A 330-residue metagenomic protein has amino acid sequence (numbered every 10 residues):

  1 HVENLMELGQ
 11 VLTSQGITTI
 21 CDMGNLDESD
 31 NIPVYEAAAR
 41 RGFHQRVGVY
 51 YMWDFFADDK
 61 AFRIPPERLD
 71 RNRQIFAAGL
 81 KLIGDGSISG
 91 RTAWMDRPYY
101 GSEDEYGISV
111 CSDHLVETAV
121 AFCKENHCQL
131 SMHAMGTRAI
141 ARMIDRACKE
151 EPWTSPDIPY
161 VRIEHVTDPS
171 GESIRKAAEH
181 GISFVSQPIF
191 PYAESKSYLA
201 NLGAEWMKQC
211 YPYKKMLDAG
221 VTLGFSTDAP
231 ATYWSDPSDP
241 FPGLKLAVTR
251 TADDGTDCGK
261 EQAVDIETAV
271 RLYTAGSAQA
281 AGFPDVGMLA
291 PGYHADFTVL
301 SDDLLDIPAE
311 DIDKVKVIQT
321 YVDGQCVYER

Functional and structural regions predicted by a protein language model:
H1-Q15, T118: Internal alpha/beta scaffold segment
V2, L26-A141, D145-K149, K176-S183 (+2 more regions): Metal-coordinating catalytic core of metallo-dependent amide/deamination hydrolases
E3, A121-S131, R138-V161, V166 (+4 more regions): His/Asp/Glu-enriched, well-ordered alpha-helical/loop segment that forms or immediately abuts the divalent-metal
T18-T19: Short acidic/polar active-site loop segments enriched in Thr and Asp
R68-L69, Y233, I307-I312: Short proline/glycine-enriched turn/loop segments at secondary-structure junctions
